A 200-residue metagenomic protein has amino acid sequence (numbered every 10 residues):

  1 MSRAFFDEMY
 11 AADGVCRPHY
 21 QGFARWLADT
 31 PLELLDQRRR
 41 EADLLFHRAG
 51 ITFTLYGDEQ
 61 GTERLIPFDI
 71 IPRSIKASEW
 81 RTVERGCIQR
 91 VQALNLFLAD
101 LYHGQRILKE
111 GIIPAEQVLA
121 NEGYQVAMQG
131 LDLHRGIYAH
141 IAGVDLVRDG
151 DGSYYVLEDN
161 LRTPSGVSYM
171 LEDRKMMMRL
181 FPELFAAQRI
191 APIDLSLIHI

Functional and structural regions predicted by a protein language model:
M1-I198: Preference for protein termini
